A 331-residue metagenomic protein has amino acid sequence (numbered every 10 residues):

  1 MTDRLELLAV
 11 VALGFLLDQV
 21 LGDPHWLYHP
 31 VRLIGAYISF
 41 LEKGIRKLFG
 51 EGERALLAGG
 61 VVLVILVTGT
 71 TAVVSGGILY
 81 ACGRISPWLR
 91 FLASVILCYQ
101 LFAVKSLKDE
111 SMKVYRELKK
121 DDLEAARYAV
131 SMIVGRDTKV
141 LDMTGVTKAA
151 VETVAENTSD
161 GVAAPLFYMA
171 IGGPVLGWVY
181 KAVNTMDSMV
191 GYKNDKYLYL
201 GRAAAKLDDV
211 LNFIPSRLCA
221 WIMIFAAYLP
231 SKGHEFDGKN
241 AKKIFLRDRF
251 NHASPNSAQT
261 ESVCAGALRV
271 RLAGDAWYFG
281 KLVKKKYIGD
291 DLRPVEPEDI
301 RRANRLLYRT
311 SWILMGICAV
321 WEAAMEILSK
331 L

Functional and structural regions predicted by a protein language model:
M1-V179, V183, G191-L331: Hydrophobic alpha-helical transmembrane segments
